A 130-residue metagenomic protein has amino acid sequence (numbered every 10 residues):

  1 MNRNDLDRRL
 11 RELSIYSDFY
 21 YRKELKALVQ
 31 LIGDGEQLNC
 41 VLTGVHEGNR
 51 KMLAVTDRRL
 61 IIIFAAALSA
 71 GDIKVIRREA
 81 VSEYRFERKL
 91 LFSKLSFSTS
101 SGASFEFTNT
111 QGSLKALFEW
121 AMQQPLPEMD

Functional and structural regions predicted by a protein language model:
N2-G33, T43-G48, A66-D130: Acidic, Ser/Thr- and proline-rich intrinsically disordered linker/docking segments of eukaryotic scaffolds
R8, C40, L60-I61: General secondary-structure edge motif
G48-I63: Polybasic phosphoinositide-binding surfaces of eukaryotic membrane-targeting domains
